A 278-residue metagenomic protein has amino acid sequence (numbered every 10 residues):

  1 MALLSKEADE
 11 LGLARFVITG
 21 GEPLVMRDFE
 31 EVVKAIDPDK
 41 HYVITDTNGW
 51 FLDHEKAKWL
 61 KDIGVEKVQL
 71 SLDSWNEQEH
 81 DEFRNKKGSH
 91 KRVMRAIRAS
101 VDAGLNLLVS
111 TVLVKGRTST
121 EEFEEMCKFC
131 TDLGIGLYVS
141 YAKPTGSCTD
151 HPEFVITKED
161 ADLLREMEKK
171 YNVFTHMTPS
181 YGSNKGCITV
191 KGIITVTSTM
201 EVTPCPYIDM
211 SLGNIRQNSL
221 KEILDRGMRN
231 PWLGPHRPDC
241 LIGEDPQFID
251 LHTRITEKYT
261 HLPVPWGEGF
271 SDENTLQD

Functional and structural regions predicted by a protein language model:
M1-E66: Conserved alpha-helical substructure of the radical SAM core
I18, T45, L70, M200 (+1 more regions): Conserved, mostly hydrophobic/aromatic
T19-G21, D46-N48, S110, W266 (+1 more regions): Structural motif
V25-M26, D53, S89, K115-S119 (+1 more regions): Alpha-helix N-cap/loop-to-helix initiation residues
Y42, D62-I63, S71-D73, Q78-V190 (+3 more regions): Radical SAM enzyme [4Fe-4S]-AdoMet core and its adjacent flexible, acidic and glycine-rich loops/tails across
P206-D278: Flexible mid-to-C-terminal extensions adjoining Fe-S/redox cofactors in radical SAM and related proteins
